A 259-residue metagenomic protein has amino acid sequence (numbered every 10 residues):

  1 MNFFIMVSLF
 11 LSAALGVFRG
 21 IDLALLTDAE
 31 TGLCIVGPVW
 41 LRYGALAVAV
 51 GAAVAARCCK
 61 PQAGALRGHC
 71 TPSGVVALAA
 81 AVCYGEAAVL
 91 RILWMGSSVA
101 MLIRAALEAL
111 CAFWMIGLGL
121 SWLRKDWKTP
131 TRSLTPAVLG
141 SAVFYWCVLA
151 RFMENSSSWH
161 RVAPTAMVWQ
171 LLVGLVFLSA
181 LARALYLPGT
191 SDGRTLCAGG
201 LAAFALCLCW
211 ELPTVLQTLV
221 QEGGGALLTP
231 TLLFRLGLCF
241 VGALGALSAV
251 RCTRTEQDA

Functional and structural regions predicted by a protein language model:
M1-R104: N-terminal topogenic module of multi-pass integral membrane proteins
N2, D22, P38, T71 (+6 more regions): Serine/threonine-rich low-complexity intrinsically disordered regions
L11-G20, G51-V54, M167-A259: C-terminal transmembrane-bundle signature of multipass membrane proteins, characterized by strong activation on
G20-E30, A88-S97, V148-W159, E211-E222: Juxtamembrane "helix-exit" motif on the non-cytosolic side of transmembrane helices
C34, C58-C59, C70, C83 (+6 more regions): Generic recognition of cysteine residues
P61-T71, L93-M95, L123-K128, G242 (+1 more regions): Low-complexity, repetitive regions of proteins mediating host interaction that are extracellular, surface-exposed
G74-G189, R235-L238: Generic multipass alpha-helical transmembrane bundles of integral membrane proteins
